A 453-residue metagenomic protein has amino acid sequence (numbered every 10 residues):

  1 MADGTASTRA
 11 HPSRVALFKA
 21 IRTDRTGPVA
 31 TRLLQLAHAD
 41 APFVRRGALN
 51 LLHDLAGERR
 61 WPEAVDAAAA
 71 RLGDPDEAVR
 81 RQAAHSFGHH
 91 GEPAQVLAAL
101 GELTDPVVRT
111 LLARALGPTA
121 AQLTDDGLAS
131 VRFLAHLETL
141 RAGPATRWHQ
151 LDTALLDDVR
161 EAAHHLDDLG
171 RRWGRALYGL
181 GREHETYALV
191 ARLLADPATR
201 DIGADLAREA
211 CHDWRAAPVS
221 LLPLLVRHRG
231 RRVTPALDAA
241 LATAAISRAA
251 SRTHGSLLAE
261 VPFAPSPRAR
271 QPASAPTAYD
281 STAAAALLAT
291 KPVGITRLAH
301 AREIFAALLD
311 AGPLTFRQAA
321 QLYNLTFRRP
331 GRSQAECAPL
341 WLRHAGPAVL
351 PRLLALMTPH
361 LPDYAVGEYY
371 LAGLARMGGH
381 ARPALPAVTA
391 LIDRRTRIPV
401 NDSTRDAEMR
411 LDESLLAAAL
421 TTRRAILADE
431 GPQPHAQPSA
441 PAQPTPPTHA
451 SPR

Functional and structural regions predicted by a protein language model:
M1-I21, A30-T31: N-terminal "cap/leader" segments of large eukaryotic alpha-helical scaffolds
A2-D3, D24-L36, E58-R71, G91-E102 (+10 more regions): Amphipathic alpha-helical scaffolding segments comprising HEAT/armadillo-like alpha-solenoid repeats
H11-D24, F43-R59, A70, A78-H90 (+12 more regions): Structural detector for internal amphipathic alpha-helices that build alpha-solenoid repeat scaffolds
D40, P75, L100, T104 (+8 more regions): Structural signature of alpha-solenoid helical repeat scaffolds
D76, V293, A442-T445: Low-complexity intrinsically disordered segments
R329-S333, P359, V366, I398: Short acidic linear motifs
V400-R453: Eukaryotic acidic, Ser/Thr-rich intrinsically disordered low-complexity regions
